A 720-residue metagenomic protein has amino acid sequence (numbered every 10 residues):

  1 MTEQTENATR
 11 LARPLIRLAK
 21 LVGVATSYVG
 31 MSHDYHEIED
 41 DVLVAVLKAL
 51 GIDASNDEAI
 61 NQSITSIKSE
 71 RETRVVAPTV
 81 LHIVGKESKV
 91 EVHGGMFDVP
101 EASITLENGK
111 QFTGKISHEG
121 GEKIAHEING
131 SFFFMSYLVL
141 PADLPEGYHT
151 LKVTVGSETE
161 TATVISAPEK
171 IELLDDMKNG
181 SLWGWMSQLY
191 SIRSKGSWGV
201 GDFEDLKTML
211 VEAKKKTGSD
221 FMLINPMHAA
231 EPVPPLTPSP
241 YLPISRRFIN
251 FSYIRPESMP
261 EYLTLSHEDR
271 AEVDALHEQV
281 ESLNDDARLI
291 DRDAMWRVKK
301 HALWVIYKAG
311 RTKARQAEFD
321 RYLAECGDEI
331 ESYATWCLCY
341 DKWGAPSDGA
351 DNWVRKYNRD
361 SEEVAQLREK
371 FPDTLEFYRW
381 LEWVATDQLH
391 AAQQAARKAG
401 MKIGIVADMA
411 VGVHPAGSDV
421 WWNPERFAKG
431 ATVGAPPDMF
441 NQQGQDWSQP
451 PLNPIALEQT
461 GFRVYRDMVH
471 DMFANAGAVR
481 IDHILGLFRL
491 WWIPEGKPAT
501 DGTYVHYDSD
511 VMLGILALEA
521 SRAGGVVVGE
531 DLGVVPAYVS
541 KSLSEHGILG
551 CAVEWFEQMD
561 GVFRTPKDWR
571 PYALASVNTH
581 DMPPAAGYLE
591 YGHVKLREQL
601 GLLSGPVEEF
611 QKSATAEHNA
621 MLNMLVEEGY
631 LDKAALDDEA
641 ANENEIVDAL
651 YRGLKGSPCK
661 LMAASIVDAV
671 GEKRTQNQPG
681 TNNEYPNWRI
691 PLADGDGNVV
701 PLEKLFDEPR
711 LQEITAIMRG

Functional and structural regions predicted by a protein language model:
M1-I224, Y262-H267, S521-R522, V526 (+6 more regions): Carbohydrate-interacting/catalytic domains
A49-K110, G114-K115, E122-Y148, V153 (+1 more regions): Acidic/aromatic-lined carbohydrate-recognition and catalytic surfaces of CAZymes acting on diverse glycans
G109, V233-T386, G412-L661, V667-D668 (+3 more regions): Alpha-amylase-like alpha-glycosidases and glucanotransferases acting on alpha-linked glucans and related
S157, K215-K216, Q394-G404, F473-V479 (+2 more regions): Secondary-structure transition/capping motifs at alpha-helix termini and the adjoining loop/turn into the next element
